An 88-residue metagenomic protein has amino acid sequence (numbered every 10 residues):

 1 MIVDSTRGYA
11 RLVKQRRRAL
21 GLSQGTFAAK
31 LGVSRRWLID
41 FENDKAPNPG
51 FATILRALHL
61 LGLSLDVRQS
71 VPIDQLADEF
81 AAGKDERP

Functional and structural regions predicted by a protein language model:
M1-A19: A short, Lys/Arg-rich alpha-helix, primarily the initiator
K14, G25, L55: Short glycine-/small-residue-rich flexible loop motifs, especially phosphate/cofactor-binding loops
R18, A29, H59: Short polybasic/polar patches that bind polyanions
L22-I39: Short alpha-helical DNA-recognition segment
A46-P47: A secondary-structure capping/hinge motif
F51-V67: DNA major-groove recognition helix of helix-turn-helix/homeodomain DNA-binding modules
D66-P88: Short, charged recognition helix plus adjacent turn of helix-turn-helix-like nucleic-acid-binding domains
